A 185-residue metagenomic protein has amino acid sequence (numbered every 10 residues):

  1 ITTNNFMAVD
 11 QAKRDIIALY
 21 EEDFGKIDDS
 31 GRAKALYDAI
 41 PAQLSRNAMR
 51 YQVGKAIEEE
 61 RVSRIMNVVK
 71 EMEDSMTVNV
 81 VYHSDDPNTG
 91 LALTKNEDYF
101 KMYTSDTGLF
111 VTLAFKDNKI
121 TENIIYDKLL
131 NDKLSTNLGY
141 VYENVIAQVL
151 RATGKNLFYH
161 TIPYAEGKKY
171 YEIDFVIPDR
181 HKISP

Functional and structural regions predicted by a protein language model:
T2-I177, H181-K182: Accessory nucleic acid-recognition modules appended to NTPase machines
P185: Short catalytic-loop micro-motif centered on adjacent basic/acidic residues
